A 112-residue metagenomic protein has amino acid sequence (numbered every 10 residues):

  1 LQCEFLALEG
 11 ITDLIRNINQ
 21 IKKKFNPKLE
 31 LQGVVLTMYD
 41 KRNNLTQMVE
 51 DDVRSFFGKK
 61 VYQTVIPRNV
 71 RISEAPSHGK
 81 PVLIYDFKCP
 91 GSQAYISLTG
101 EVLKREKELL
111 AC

Functional and structural regions predicted by a protein language model:
L1-V70: Conserved catalytic-core segment of NTP-binding enzymes
P67, S73, L83: Nucleotide phosphate-binding site architecture
P76-S97: C-terminal boundary of histidine-terminating zinc-finger modules
L109-C112: C-terminal helical "lid" subdomain and adjoining coupling/linker elements of P-loop NTPases
